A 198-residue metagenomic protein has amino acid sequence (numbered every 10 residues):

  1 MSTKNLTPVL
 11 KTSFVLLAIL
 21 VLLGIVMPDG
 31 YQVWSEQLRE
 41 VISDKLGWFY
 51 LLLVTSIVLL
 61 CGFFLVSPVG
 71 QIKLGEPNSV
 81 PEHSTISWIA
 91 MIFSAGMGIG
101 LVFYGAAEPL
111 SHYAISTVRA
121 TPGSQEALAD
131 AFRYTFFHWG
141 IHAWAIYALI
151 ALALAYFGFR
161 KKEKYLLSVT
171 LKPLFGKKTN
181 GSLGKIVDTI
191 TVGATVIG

Functional and structural regions predicted by a protein language model:
M1-A127: N-terminal alpha-helical transmembrane segments of multi-pass membrane transport and channel/translocase proteins
T3-K4, P8-K11, V15-I25, V58-C61 (+2 more regions): Helix-loop-helix module between adjacent transmembrane segments
